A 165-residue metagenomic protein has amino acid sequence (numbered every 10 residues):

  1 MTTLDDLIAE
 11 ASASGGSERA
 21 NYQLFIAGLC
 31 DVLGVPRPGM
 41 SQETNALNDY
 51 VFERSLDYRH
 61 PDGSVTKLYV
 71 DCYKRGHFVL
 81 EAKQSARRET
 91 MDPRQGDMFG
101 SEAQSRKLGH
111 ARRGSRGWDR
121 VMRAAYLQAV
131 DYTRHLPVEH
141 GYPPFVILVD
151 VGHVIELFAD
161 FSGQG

Functional and structural regions predicted by a protein language model:
M1-F145, H153-E156, F161-Q164: A short, conserved, highly charged catalytic patch centered on acidic carboxylates
D150: Acidic metal-coordinating catalytic centers involved in nucleic-acid phosphodiester chemistry
